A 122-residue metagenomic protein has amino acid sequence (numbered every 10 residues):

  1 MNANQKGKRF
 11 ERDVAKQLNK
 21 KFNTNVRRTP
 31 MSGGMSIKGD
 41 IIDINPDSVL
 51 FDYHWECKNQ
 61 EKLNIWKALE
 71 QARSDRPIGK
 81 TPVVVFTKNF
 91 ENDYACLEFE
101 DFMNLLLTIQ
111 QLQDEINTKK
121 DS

Functional and structural regions predicted by a protein language model:
M1-S122: Catalytic phosphate/metal-binding cores of nucleic-acid and nucleotide-processing enzymes, i.e., regions that mediate
